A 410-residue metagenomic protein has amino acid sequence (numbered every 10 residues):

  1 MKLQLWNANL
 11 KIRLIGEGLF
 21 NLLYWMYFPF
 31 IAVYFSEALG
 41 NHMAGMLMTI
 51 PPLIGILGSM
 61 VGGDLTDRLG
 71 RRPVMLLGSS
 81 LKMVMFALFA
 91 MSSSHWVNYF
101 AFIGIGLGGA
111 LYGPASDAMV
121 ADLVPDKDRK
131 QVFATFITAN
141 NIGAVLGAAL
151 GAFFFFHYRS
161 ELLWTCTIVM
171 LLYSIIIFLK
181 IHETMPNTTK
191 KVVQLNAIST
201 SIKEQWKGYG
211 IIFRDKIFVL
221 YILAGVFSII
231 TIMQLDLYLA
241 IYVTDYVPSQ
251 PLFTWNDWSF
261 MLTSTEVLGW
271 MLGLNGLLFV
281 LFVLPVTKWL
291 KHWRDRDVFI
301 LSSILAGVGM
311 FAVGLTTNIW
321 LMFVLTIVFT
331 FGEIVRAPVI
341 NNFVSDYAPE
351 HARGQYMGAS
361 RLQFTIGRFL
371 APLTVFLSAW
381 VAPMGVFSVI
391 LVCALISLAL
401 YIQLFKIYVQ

Functional and structural regions predicted by a protein language model:
M1-N7, T184-L223: Juxtamembrane intracellular "pre-TM" segments in multi-pass secondary transporters
L3-P52, V219-L220, A224, I229-W255: Helix-loop boundary and gating motifs at the non-cytosolic
P52-M60, A144-V145, G276-L284, R368-F369: Residue-level signature of mid-helix packing/kink "hotspots" within the transmembrane helices of 12-pass Major
L57-S93: Conserved MFS/SLC helix-loop-helix module at the cytosolic interface between two early adjacent transmembrane helices
S59-G70, L281-D295, A379: Helix-to-loop junctions at the C-terminal end of transmembrane segments in multipass secondary transporters
P73-A87, D297-A312: Structural signature of the two symmetry-related core transmembrane helices
I103-I142: Cytoplasmic helix-loop-helix junction between adjacent transmembrane helices in 12-TM secondary transporters
S174-V193, Q403-Q410: Helix-loop junctions on the cytosolic side of multi-pass membrane transporters, especially the intracellular loop
